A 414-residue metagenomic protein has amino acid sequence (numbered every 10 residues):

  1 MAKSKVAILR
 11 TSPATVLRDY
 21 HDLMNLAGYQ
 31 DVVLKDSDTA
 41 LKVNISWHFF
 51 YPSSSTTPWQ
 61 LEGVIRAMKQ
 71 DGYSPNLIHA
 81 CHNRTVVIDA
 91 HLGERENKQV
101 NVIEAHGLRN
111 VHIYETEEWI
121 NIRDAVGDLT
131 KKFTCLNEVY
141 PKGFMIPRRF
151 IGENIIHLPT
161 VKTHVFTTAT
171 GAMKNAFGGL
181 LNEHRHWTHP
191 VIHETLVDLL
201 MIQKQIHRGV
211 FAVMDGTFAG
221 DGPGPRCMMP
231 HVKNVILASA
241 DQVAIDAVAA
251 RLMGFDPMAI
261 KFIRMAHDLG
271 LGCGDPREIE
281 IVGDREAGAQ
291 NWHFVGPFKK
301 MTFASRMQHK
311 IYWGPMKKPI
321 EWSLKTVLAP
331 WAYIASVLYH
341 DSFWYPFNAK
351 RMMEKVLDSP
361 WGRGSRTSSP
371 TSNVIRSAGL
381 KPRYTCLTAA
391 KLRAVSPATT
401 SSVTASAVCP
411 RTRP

Functional and structural regions predicted by a protein language model:
M1-P414: N-terminal and secondary-structure boundary signal
